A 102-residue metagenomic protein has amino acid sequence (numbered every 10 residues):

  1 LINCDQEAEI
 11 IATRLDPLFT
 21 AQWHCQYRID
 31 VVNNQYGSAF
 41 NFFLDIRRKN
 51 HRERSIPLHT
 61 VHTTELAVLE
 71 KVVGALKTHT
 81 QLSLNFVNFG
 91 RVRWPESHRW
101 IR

Functional and structural regions predicted by a protein language model:
L1-D30, T60-R91, W100-R102: Negatively charged, low-complexity tracts enriched in Asp/Glu with abundant Ser/Thr
P17-S55: Amphipathic, interaction-prone secondary-structure segments
